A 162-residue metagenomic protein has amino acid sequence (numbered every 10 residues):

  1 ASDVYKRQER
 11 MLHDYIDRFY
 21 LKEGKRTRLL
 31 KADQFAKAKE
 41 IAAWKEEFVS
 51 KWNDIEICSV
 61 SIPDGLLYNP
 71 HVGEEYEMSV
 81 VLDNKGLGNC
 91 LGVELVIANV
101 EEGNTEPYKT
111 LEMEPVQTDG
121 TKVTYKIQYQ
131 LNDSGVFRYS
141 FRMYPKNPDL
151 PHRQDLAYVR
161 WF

Functional and structural regions predicted by a protein language model:
A1-Y5: Short, small-residue-biased leader/transition segments that mark boundaries at the very start of proteins
K6-I55: Catalytic cores of secreted or luminal carbohydrate-active enzymes
G65-S79: Contiguous beta-strand segments within globular domains
E75-N99, R138-S140: Beta-strand-rich binding/interaction modules
T105-T118: Solvent-exposed serine/threonine-rich low-complexity stretches and specific carbohydrate-binding patches
Q117-I127: Aromatic sugar-binding surface patches on proteins that engage polysaccharides or sugar-phosphate polymers
G135-K146: Short, aromatic- and glycine-rich surface loops/edge beta-strands on solvent-exposed regions
Y144-D155: Short acidic/polar inter-strand loop motif in beta-rich domains
